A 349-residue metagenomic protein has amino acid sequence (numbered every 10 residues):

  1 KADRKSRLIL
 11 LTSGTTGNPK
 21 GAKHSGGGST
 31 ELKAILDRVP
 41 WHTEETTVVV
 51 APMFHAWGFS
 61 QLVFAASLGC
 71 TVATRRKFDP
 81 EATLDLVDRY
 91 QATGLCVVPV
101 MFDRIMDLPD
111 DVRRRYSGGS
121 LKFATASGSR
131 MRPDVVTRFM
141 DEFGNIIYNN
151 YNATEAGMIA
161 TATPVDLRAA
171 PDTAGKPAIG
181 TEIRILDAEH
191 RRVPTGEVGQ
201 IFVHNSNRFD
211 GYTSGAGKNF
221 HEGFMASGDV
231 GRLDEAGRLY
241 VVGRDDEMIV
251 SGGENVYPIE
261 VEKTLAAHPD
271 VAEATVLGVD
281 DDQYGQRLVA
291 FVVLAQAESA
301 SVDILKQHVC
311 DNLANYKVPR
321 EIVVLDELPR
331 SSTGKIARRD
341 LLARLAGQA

Functional and structural regions predicted by a protein language model:
K1-L11, N18, V39-T46: Conserved pre-ATP/AMP-binding loop-to-beta segment of ANL
R7-E31: Conserved AMP-binding A3 loop
L10, S67, A92-C96, D110-A170 (+2 more regions): Gly/Ser/Thr-rich phosphate-binding loop
P19-K23, E31-R38, T47, L84-L86 (+8 more regions): Adenylate-forming
T30-T46, F54-G94, L108: Conserved AMP-binding/adenylation subdomain of ANL enzymes
D85-V87, L95, N205, G211 (+4 more regions): AMP-binding/adenylate-forming catalytic core of the ANL superfamily
A170, E182-F202, R232-A236, E298-V302 (+1 more regions): Conserved beta-loop-beta connector loops within the AMP-binding
K176-G180, E189-E222, E254-V256: Conserved ATP/PPi-binding loop(s) of AMP-dependent carboxylate-activating enzymes
